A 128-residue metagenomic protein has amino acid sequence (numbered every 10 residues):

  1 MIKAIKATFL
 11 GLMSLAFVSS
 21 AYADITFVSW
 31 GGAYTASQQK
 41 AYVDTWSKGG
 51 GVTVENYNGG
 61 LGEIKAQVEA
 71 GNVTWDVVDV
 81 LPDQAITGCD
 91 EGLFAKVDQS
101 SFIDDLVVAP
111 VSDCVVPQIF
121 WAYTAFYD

Functional and structural regions predicted by a protein language model:
M1-F9: Bacterial N-terminal signal peptides that target proteins for export
T8-G11, A21: Cleavable N-terminal signal peptides
A16, A66-V68, C114-V115: Short, flexible, glycine/charge-rich loop motifs used to bind or transfer phosphoryl groups or to couple energy/partner
F17-A23: Sec/Tat signal peptide C-region and signal peptidase I cleavage site
A23-T87: Early extracytoplasmic/lumenal segment of secretory-pathway proteins
V73-V77, A95-Y127: A structural signal for short loop-to-beta-strand junctions that line the ligand-binding cleft of periplasmic/secreted
C89-G92: Short, conserved acidic/polar surface loops in the N-terminal third of protein domains
